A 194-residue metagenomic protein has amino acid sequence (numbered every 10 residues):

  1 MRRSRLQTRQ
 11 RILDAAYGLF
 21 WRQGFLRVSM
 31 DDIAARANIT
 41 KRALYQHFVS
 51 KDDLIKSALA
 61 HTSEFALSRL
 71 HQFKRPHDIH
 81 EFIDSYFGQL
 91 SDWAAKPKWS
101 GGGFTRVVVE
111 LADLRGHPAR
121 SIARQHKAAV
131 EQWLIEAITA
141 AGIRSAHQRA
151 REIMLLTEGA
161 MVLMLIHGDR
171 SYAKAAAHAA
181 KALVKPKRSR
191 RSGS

Functional and structural regions predicted by a protein language model:
M1-Q23, R27-I39, D52-D53: Basic, helix-initiating cap at the start of DNA-binding domains
R5, L13, I55, L59 (+3 more regions): Amphipathic, non-transmembrane alpha-helical scaffold segments
W21, Y45-V49, S57-H61: Base-recognition residues in the alpha-helical recognition helix of bacterial helix-turn-helix
R42: Key DNA-contact positions within bacterial/archaeal DNA-binding proteins
K51, A58, T62-A66, I83-Y86 (+2 more regions): Hydrophobic/aromatic residues within well-ordered alpha-helical segments
S57, H71-S100, A150-I153: Hydrophobic alpha-helical connector segments
K96-P118: Amphipathic alpha-helical segments used for helix-helix packing
G116-Q125, T139-S194: Hydrophobic/aromatic-rich alpha-helical bundle segments in the mid-to-C-terminal region
